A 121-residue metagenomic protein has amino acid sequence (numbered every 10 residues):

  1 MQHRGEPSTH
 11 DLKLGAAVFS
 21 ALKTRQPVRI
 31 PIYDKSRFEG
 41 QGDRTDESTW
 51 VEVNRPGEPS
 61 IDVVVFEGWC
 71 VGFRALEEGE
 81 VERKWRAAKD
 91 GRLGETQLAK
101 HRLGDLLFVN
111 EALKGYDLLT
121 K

Functional and structural regions predicted by a protein language model:
M1, G42-T45, T49-N54, E80-G94: Low-complexity, polar-biased intrinsically disordered regions enriched in Pro/Ser/Thr/Gly
M1-T45: Conserved nucleotide-sensing/catalytic segment adjacent to the nucleotide-binding pocket in NTP-handling enzymes
Q26-R29, P59-V64: Loop/turn-to-beta-strand initiation segments
P27-P31, W50, K121: Long hydrophobic alpha-helices with heptad-repeat/coiled-coil character
F38-P56, R102-L119: A Trp-anchored, charged/polar loop motif used as the substrate-binding/catalytic surface of acyl/ester-handling
V63, W69-K121: Conserved NTP phosphate-binding and transfer environment spanning the P-loop NTPase/kinase superfamily
